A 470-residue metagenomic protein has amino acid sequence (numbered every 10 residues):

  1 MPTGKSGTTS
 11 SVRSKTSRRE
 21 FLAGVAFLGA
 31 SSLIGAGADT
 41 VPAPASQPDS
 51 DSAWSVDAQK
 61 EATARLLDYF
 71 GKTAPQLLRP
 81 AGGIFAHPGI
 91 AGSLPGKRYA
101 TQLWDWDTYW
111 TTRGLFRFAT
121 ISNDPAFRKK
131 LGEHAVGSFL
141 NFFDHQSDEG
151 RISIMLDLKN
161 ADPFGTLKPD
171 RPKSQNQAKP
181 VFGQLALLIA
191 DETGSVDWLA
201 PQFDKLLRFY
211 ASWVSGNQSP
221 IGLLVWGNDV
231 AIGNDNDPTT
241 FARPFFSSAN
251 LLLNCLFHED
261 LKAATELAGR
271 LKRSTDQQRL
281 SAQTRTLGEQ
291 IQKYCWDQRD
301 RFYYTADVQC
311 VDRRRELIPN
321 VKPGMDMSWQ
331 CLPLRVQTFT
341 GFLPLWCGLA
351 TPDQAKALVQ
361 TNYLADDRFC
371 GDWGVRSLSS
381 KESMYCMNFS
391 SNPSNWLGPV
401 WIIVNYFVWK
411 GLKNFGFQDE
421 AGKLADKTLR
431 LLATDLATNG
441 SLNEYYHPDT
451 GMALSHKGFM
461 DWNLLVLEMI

Functional and structural regions predicted by a protein language model:
G7-L28: N-terminal secretory signal peptides and thylakoid transit peptides that target proteins across membranes
S14, G35-A53: C-terminal segment of N-terminal export signals and the immediately downstream linker at the start of the mature
P48-P80, A126, K130, G137-I152 (+6 more regions): Active-site acid/base region of carbohydrate-active enzymes
D49-R65, E149-L156, S215-V225, L256-Q354 (+1 more regions): Catalytic cores of carbohydrate-active enzymes
K72-D105, R113-T120: Asp/Glu-centered strand-loop micro-motifs enriched in Gly/Pro and often flanked by an aromatic residue
G83-T101, I152-Q177, G222-S248, D300-T340 (+2 more regions): Carbohydrate-binding/catalytic loop surfaces
T101-V225, L251-H258, T338, P344 (+3 more regions): Aromatic-rich carbohydrate-recognition surfaces in CAZymes
Q360-G371, R376-S383, P393-S394, F407-I470: Non-catalytic C-terminal accessory modules of carbohydrate-active enzymes
